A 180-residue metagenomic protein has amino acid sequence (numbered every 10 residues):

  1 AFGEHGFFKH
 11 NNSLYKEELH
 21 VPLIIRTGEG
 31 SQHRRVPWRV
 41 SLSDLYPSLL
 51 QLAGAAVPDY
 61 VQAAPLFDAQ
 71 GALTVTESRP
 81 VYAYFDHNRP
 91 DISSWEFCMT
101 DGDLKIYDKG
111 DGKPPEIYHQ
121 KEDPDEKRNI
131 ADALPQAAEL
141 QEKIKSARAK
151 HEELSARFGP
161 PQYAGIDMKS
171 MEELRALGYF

Functional and structural regions predicted by a protein language model:
A1-F180: Catalytic domains that recognize anionic headgroups
